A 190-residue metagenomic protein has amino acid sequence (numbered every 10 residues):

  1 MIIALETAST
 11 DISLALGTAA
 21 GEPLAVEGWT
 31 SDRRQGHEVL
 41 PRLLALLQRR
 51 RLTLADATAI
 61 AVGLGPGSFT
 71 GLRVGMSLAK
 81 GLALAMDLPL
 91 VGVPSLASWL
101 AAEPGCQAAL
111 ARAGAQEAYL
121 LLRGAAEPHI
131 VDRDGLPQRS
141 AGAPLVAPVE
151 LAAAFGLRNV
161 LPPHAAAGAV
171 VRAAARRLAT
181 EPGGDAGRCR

Functional and structural regions predicted by a protein language model:
M1-P23, D32-E38, V91-R190: Oxyanion-binding and handling regions
T30-S31, L43, P66: Short, well-ordered turn and helix-capping elements at secondary-structure junctions
H37-L40, M76: Conserved active-site region of classical short-chain dehydrogenase/reductase
L43-A59, Q138-G142: Phosphate/pyrophosphate-binding loops at sites that engage ATP/ADP/AMP, CoA/4′-phosphopantetheine, polyphosphate
A45, K80, L84, R176 (+1 more regions): Short, well-ordered alpha-helices that flank and scaffold nucleotide-derived cofactor binding pockets
R50-A55, A83-V93: Phosphate-handling active-site elements
A59-P89: DPxDG-like acidic metal-binding loop motif
